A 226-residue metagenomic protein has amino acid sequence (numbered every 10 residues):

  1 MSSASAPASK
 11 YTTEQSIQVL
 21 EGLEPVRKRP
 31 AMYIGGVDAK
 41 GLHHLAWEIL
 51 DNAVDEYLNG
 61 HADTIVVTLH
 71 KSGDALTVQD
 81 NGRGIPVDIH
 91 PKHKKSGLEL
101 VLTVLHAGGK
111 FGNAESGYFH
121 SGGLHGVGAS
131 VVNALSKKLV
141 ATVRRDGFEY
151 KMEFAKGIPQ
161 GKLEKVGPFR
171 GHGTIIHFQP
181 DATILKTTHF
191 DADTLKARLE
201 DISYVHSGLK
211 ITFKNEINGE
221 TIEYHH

Functional and structural regions predicted by a protein language model:
M1-W47, L100: Bergerat-fold GHKL ATPase/HATPase_c domain
S2-Q15, D74-Q79, R83-G97, G108-H226: GHKL-type ATPase core
E24, K28, W47, D51 (+5 more regions): Solvent-exposed alpha-helical segments within well-ordered globular domains of core cellular machineries
P25-K28, M32, D55, N59 (+2 more regions): Conserved helix-loop functional segments at active or binding sites
D38-L42, H70, H93-K94: Generic, well-ordered alpha-helical segments
K40-T64, G128-L135: Conserved ATP-binding N-box helix of the HATPase_c
A53, L58, S72, V78-N81: Long, structured ligand/cofactor-binding scaffold of large enzymes
T64-S72: Short beta-strand/loop element within the Bergerat-fold HATPase_c
